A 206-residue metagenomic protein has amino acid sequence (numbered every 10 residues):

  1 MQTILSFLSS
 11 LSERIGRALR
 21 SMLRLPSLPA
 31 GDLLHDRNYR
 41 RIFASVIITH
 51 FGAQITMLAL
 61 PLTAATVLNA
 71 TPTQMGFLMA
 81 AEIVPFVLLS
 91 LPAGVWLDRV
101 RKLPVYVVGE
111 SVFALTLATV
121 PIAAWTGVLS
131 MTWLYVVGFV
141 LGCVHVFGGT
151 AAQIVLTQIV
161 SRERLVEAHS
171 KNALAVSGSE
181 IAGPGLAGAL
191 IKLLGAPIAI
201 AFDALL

Functional and structural regions predicted by a protein language model:
Q2-L206: Alpha-helical transmembrane-bundle signature of multi-pass membrane transport and export proteins
